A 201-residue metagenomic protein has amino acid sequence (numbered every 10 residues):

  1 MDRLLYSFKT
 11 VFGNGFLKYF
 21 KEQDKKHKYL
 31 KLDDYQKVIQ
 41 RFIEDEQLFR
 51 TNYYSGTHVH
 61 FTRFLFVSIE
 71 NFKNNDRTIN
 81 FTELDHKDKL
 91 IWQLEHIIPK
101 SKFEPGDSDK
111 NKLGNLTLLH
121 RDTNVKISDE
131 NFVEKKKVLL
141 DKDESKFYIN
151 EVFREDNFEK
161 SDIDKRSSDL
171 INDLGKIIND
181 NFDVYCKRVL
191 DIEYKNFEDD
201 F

Functional and structural regions predicted by a protein language model:
M1-F201: Flexible coil/loop and intrinsically disordered segments
